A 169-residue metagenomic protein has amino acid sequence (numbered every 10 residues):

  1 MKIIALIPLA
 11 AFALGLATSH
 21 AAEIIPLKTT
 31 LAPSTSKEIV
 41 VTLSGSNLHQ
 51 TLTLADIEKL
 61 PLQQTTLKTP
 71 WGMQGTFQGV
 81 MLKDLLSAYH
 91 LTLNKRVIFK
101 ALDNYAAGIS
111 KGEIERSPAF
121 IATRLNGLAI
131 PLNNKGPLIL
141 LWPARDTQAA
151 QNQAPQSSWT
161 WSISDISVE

Functional and structural regions predicted by a protein language model:
M1-A5: Positively charged n-region of N-terminal signal peptides that target proteins for export
I7-G15: Bacterial N-terminal signal peptides
H20-E169: N-terminal intrinsically disordered, low-complexity segments enriched in P/E/S/T
